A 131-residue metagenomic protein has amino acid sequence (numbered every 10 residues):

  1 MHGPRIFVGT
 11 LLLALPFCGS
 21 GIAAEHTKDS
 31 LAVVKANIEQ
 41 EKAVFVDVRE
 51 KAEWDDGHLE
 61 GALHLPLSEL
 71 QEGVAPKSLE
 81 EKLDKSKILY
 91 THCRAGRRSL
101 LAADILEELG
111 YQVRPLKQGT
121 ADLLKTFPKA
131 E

Functional and structural regions predicted by a protein language model:
H2-F7, L15-A43, A52-I88, R97-E131: Rhodanese-like catalytic fold shared by cysteine-dependent sulfurtransferases and DSP/PTP-type phosphatases
F45-D47: Structural scaffold elements adjacent to functional motifs in cytosolic proteins
T91-H92: Short, surface-exposed ligand- or partner-binding patches at beta-edge/loop junctions that are enriched in aromatics
